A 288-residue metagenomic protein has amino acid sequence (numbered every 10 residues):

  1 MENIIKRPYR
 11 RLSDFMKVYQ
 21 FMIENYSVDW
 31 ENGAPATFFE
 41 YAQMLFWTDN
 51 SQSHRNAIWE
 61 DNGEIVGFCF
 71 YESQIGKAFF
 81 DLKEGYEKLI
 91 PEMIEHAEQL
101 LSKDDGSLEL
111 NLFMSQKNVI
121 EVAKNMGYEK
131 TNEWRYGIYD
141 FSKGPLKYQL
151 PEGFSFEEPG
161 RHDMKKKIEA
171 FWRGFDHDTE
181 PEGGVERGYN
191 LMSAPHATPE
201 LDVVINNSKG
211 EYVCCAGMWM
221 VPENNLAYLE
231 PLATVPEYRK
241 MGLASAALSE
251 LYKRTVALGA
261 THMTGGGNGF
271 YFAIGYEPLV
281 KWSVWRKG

Functional and structural regions predicted by a protein language model:
I4-Q20, S155-E169: A short beta-loop-alpha structural element at the N-terminal edge of CoA-dependent acyl/N-acetyltransferase catalytic
R10-M16, N25-L101, S208, Y212-E230 (+1 more regions): Conserved donor-binding loop and adjoining core beta-sheet/short helix segment in diverse acyl/aminoacyl transferases
P35-Y41, L146-A227: Flexible, substrate/cofactor-facing loop regions flanked by secondary structure within enzyme catalytic domains
H54, D105, E200, A257-A260: Short, high-confidence coil segments that cap the C-terminus of an alpha-helix and link into the following beta-strand
E72-G153, W282-G288: Acyl-donor-binding surface of acyltransferase catalytic domains
E87-Q99, T234-P236, K240-A257, F272-A273: Conserved acetyl-CoA-binding loop-helix of GNAT-fold acetyltransferases
L108-L112, L229, H262-G267: Conserved hydrophobic beta-strand within the GNAT/NAT acetyltransferase core sheet that lines the active-site cleft
